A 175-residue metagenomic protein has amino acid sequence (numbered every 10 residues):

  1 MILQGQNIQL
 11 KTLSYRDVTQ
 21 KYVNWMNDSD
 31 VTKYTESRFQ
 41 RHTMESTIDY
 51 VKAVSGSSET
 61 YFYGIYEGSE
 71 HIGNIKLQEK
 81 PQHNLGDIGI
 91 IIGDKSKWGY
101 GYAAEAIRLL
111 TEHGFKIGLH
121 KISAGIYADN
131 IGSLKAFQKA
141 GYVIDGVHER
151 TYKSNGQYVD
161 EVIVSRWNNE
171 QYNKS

Functional and structural regions predicted by a protein language model:
M1-L13, D28, F62, Y66-S175: Acyl-donor (CoA/ACP) binding surface of acyl/acetyltransferases
I8-E36: Short amphipathic alpha-helix that is part of the acyltransferase structural core
Q20-K21, S46-Y50, E105, L109 (+1 more regions): Alpha-helical elements of Rossmann-like donor-binding domains used by nucleotide-donor carbohydrate transfer enzymes
V23, I48, K52, E112-F115 (+1 more regions): Solvent-exposed, non-membrane alpha-helical residues enriched in polar/charged side chains
N27, V31, Q40-R41, G56 (+1 more regions): Residue-level marker of structural boundaries
D30-Y50: Conserved GNAT-fold acetyl-CoA-binding loop/helix
A53-S58, Y142: Short loop/turn motifs at secondary-structure junctions and domain boundaries
